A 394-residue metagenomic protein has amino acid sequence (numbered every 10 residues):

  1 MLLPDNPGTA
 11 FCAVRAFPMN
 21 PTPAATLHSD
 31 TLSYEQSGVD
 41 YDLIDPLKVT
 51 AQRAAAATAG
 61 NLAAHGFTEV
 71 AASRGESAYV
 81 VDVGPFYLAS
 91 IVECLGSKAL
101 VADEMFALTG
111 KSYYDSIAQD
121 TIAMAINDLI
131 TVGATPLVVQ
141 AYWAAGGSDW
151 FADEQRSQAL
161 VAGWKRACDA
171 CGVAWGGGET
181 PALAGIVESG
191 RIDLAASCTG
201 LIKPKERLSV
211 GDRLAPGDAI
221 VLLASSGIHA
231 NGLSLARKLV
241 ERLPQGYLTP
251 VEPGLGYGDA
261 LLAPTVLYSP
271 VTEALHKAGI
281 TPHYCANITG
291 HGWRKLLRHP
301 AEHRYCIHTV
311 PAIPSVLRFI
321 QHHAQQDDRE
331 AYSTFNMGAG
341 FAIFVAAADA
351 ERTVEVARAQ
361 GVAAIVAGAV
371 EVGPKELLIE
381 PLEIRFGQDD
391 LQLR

Functional and structural regions predicted by a protein language model:
D5-N6: Intrinsic-disorder-associated, low-complexity terminal segments enriched in Asp/Asn/His/Tyr and depleted of Lys/Arg
P21, D30-S37, L43, D153-A174 (+3 more regions): Glycine-/charge-enriched secondary-structure boundary and capping motifs
P23-A64: N-terminal amphipathic/basic leader segments beginning at the initiator methionine
A56-S226, F386-G387: Glycine-rich phosphate/pyrophosphate-binding loop regions near the starts of catalytic domains
G200-K203, I220, A224-A230, R237-V240 (+4 more regions): Glycine-rich beta-alpha junction loops
I228-A274: Glycine-rich, acidic
